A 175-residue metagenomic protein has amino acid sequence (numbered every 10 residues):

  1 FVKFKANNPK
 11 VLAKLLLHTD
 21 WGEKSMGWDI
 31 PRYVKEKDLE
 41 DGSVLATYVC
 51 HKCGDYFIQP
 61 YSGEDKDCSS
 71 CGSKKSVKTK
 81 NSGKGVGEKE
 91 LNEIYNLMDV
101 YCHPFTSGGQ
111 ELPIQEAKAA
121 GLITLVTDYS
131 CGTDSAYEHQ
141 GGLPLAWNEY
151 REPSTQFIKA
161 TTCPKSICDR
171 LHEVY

Functional and structural regions predicted by a protein language model:
F1-V11: Short hydrophobic signal-anchor/transmembrane segments that target glycosyltransferases and glycosylation machinery
G27-K89, E93: Nucleotide-activated donor-binding/catalytic signature segment of Leloir-type glycosyltransferases, i.e., the conserved
L91-N92, I114-A119, S130-D134: Short alpha-helical segment that forms part of, or immediately flanks, the ligand-binding pocket in carbohydrate-active
D99, G121, D128: A short alpha->beta transition loop at the rim of the catalytic pocket in nucleotide-sugar-dependent
T106: Aromatic "clamp/platform" in nucleotide-sugar-dependent glycosyltransferases that forms part of the donor/acceptor
T133-V174: Change "using UDP/GDP/dTDP sugars" to "using nucleotide sugars
